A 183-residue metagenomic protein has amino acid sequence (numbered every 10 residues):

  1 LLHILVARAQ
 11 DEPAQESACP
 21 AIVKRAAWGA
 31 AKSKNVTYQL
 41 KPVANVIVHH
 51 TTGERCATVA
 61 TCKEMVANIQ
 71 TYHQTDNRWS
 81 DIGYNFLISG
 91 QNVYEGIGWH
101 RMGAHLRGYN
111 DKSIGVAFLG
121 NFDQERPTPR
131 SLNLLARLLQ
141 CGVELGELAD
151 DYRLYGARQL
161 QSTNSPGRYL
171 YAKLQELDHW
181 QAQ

Functional and structural regions predicted by a protein language model:
L1-T51, G90-Q183: Basic/polar, cationic surfaces and motifs that engage anionic cell-wall and phosphate/carboxylate ligands
L40-D76: Active-site acidic/histidine clusters and adjacent loop/turn architecture that either coordinate catalytic ions
D76-N77, G146: Alpha-helix termini
